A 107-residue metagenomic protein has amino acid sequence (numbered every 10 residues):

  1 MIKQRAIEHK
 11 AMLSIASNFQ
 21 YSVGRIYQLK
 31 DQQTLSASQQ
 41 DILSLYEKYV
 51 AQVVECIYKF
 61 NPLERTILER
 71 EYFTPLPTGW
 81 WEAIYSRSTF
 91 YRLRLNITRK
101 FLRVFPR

Functional and structural regions predicted by a protein language model:
M1-K59, P106-R107: N-terminal interaction/assembly modules
I2, S22, P62, I67 (+1 more regions): Short alpha-helical segments used as structural interaction elements across diverse proteins
Y27-L29, L68, W80-I84: Alpha-helix C-terminal capping segments
D31, R65, G79-W80, L102: Short linear functional motifs in flexible/disordered or boundary regions
K48, E55, P62-T66, R92 (+1 more regions): Short, well-structured alpha-helical interface segments that form or flank functional binding sites
K59-P75: Short amphipathic alpha helix immediately N-terminal
T74-T89: Helix-turn-helix DNA-binding module
F90-F105: DNA major-groove recognition helices of helix-turn-helix
